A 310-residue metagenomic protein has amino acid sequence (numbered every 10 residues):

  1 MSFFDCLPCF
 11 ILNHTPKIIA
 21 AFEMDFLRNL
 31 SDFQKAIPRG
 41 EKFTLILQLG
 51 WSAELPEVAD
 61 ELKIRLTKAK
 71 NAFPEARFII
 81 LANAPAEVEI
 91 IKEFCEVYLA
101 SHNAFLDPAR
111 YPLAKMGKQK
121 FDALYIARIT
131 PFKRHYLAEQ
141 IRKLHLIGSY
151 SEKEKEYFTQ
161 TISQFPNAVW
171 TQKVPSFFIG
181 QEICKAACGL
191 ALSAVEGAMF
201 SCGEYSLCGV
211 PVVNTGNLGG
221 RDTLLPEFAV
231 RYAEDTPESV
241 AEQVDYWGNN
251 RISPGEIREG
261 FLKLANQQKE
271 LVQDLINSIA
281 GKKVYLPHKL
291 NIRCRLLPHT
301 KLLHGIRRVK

Functional and structural regions predicted by a protein language model:
R28-P131: Catalytic core of nucleotide-activated saccharide and alditol-phosphate transferases
K63, F105-G180: Conserved catalytic-core segment of nucleotide-activated headgroup transferases in glycan assembly
G180-Q181, C202-L207, R221-D222: Short alpha-helical segment that forms part of, or immediately flanks, the ligand-binding pocket in carbohydrate-active
G189-L190: A short hydrophobic beta-strand element within the catalytic core of glycosyltransferases that build diverse glycans
S193-A194: Aromatic "clamp/platform" in nucleotide-sugar-dependent glycosyltransferases that forms part of the donor/acceptor
P211-T215: Short hydrophobic beta-strand element within catalytic cores of glycosyltransferases and related nucleotide-activated
G216-R231: Short acidic/histidine- and often glycine-rich active-site loop of Leloir-type glycosyltransferases that engages
D235, D245-G305: A charged, aromatic-enriched C-terminal amphipathic alpha-helix characteristic of glycosyltransferases across folds
